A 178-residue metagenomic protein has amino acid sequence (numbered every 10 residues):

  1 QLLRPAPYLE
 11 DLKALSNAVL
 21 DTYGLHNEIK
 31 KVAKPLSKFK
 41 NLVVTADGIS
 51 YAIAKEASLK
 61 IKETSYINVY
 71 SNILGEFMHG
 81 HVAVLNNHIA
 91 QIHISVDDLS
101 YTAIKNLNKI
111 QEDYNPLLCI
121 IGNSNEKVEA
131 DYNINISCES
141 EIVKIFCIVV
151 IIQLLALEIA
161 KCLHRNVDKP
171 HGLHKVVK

Functional and structural regions predicted by a protein language model:
Q1-K178: A SIS-like phosphosugar-recognition module
